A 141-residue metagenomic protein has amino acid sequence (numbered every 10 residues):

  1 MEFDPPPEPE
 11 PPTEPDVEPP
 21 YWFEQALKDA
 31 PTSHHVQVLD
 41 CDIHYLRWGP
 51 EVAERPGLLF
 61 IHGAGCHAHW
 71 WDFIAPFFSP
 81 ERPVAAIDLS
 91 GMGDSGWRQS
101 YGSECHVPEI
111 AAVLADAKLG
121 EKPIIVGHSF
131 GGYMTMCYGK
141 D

Functional and structural regions predicted by a protein language model:
M1-L58, S79-R82, P108, A115-E121: Alpha/beta-hydrolase fold catalytic core
K28, H35-Q37, G63, R98-G102: Pocket-edge positions in alpha/beta enzyme catalytic cores
H44-G96: Conserved HGGG/HGGXW glycine-rich cap/lid loop of the alpha/beta-hydrolase fold
G49, A85, L89-V126: Active-site loop/oxyanion-hole signature of alpha/beta-hydrolase fold enzymes
D72, A111, M136-K140: Short, hydrophobic alpha-helix immediately C-terminal to the catalytic nucleophile
A75-F78, Y101-E104, D141: Glycine-rich, phosphate-binding/catalytic loops in enzymes
E121-D141: Conserved hydrolase catalytic core segment
